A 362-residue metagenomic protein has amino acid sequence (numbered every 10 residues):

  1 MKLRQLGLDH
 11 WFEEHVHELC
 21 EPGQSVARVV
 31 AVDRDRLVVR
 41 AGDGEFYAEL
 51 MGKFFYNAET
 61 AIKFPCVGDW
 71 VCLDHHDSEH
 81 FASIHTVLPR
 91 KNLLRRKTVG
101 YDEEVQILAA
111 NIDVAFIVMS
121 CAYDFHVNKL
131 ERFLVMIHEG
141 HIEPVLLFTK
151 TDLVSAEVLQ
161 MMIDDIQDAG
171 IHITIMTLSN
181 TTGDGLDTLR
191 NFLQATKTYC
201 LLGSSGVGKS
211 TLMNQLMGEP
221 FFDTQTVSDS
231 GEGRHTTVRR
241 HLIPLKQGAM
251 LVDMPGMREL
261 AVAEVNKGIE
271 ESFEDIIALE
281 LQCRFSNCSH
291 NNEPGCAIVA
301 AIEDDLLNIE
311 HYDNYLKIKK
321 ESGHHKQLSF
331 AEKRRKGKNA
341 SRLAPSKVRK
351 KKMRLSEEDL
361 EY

Functional and structural regions predicted by a protein language model:
M1-V127, D359-Y362: N-terminal accessory targeting/assembly segments
H17, S120, L134-H138, D152 (+10 more regions): Signal for well-folded cores of large energy- and translation-related assemblies
G23, E59, K63-W70, D74-D77 (+5 more regions): Helix-rich effector regions associated with P-loop NTPase G domains
L108-H172: Phosphate-binding glycine-rich loops and their immediate beta-loop-alpha structural context
F125, V154-S155, D184, R258-A261: Catalytic P-loop NTPase motifs of RecA-like helicase/translocase cores
E143, D152-V207: Canonical P-loop GTPase G-domain recognition
K209-Q225: A conserved segment at the C-terminal end of the G1
